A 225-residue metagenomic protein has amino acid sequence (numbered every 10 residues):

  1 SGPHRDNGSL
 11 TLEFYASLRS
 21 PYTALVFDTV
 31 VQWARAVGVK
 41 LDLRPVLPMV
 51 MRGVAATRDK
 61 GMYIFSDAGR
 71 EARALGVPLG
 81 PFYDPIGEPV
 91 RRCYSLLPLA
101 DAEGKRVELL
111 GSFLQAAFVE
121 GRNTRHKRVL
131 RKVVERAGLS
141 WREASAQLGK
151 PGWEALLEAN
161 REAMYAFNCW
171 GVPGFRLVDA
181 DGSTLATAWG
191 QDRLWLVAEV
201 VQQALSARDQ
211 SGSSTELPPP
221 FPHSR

Functional and structural regions predicted by a protein language model:
S1, Y22-R35, S112-R225: C-terminal cap of thioredoxin/glutaredoxin-like
G2-D6: Short, extreme N-terminal leader segments that mark the start of a protein/domain
N7-P21: Short active-site neighborhood of thiol/selenol oxidoreductases, capturing the structured segment around
N7-T11, G38, V172: A general structural motif
G8, L12, V46, A74 (+4 more regions): A generic structural signal for ordered alpha-helices
L18, A24-E120, R208-R225: Structural alpha/beta surface segment adjacent to cysteine/selenocysteine redox centers across thiol/disulfide enzymes
